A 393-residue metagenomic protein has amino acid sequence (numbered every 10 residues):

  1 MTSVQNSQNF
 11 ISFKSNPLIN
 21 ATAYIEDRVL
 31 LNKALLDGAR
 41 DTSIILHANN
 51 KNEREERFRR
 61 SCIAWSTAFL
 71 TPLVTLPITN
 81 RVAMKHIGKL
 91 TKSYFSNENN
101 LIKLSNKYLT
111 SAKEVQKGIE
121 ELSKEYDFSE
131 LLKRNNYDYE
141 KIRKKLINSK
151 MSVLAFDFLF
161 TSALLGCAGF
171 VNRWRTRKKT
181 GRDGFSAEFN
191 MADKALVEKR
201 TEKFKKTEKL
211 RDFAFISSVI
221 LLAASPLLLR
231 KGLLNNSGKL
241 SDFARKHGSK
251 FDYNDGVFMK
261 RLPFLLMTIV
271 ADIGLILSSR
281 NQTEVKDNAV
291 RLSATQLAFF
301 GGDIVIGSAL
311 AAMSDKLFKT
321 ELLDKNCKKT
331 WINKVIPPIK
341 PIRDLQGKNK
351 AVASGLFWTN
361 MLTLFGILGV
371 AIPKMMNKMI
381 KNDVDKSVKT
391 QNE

Functional and structural regions predicted by a protein language model:
M1-E393: Glycine-rich, hydrophobic membrane-spanning regions of integral membrane proteins that mediate transport
